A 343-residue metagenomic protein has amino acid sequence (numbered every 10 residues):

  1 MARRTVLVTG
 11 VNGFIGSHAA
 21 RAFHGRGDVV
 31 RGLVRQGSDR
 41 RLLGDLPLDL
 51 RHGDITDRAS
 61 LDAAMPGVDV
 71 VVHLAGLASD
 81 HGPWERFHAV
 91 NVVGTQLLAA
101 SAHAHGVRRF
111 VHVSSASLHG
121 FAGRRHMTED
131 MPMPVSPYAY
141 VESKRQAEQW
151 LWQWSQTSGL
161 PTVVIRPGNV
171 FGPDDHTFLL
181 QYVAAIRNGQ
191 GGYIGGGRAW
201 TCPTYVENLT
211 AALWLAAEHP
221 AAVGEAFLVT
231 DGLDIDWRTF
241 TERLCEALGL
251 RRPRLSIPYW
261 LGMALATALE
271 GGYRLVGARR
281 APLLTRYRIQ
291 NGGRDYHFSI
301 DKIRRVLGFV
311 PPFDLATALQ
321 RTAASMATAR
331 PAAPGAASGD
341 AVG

Functional and structural regions predicted by a protein language model:
V6-R26: N-terminal Rossmann NAD(P)H-binding glycine-rich loop of SDR-like oxidoreductase domains
S38-D39, L48-V92, S101, L118-F121: NAD(P)H-binding glycine-rich loop region in Rossmannoid oxidoreductase-like domains and their noncatalytic homologs
A89, G123-V170, G191-G195: Catalytic helix-loop patch of NAD(P)-dependent Rossmann-fold dehydrogenases
V93, L97-A139: Conserved Rossmann-fold NAD(P)-dependent oxidoreductase catalytic core, especially the SDR/UDP-sugar
P132-P134, V164, A184-T204, N208 (+3 more regions): A conserved pocket-lining segment of Rossmann-fold NAD(P)-dependent short-chain dehydrogenase/reductase
R145, S158-L160, F171-Q181, E207 (+3 more regions): Glycine/proline-rich active-site loop of Rossmann-fold NAD(P)-dependent oxidoreductases
V206, E242, L265-R274, R279-F309: Conserved C-terminal active-site "lid" loop/helix of NAD(P)H-dependent oxidoreductases that clamps the redox cofactor
L215, H219-L283, A316, Q320-A323 (+2 more regions): Mid/C-terminal beta-alpha module of Rossmann-like enzyme folds, strongest in SDR-family dehydrogenases/epimerases
